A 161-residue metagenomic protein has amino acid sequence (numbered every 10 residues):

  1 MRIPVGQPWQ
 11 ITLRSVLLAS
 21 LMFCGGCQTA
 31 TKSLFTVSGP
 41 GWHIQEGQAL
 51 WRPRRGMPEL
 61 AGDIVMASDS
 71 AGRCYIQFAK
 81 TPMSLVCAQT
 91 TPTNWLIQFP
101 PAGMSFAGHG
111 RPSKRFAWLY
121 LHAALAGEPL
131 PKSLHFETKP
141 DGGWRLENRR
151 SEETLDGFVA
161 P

Functional and structural regions predicted by a protein language model:
I3-V16: Bacterial N-terminal signal peptides that target proteins for export
Q10, G25-Q28, A88: Secreted/luminal cysteine- and crosslink-motif detector
L21-W42: Bacterial Sec signal peptide processing site at the extreme N-terminus
W42-L85, H135-F136, W144-R145: Post-signal-peptide N-terminal segment of Sec-exported extracytoplasmic proteins
E59-L60, A67-G72, Q89, N94-L96 (+2 more regions): Beta-strand-dominated lipid-handling architectures at cellular/organellar boundaries
Q77, A123-P161: Gly/Pro-enriched, hydrophobic low-complexity segments that function as extracytoplasmic propeptides/linkers
F78-P82, T90-N94, F99-G103, G110 (+1 more regions): A mature extracytoplasmic/lumenal domain signature
I97-A126: Acidic/charged, solvent-exposed loop-and-adjacent secondary-structure segments enriched in E/D, K/R, S/T, and G/P
